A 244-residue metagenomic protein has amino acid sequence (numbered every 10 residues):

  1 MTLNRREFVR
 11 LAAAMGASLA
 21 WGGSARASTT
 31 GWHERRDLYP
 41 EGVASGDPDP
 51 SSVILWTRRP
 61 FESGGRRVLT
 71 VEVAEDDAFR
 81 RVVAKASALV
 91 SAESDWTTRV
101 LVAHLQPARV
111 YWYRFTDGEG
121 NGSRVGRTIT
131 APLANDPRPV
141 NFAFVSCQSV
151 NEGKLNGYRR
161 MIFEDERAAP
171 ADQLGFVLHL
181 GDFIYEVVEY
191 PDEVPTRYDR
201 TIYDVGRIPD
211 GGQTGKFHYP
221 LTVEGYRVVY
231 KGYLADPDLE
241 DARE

Functional and structural regions predicted by a protein language model:
M1-L3: Secretory targeting signals
E7-S28: N-terminal export signals
T30-E244: Divalent metal-dependent phosphoesterase catalytic cores across multiple superfamilies
